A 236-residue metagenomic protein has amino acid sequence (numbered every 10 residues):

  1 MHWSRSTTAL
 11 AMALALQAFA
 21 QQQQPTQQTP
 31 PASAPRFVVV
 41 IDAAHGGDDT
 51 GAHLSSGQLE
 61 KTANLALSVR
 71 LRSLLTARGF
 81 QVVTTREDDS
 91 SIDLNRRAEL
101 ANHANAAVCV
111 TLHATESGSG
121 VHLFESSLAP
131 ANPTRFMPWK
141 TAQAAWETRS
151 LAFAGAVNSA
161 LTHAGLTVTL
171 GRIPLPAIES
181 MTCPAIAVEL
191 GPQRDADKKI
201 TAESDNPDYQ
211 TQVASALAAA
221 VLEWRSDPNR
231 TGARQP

Functional and structural regions predicted by a protein language model:
M1-H2: N-terminal secretory signal peptides that target proteins for export/translocation
S6, G46, A52-H53, E99 (+1 more regions): A generic signature of intrinsically disordered, low-complexity regions enriched in glycine/proline and charged/polar
T7-Q17: Bacterial N-terminal signal peptides
L10-M12, V39, G171: Residue-level marker of intrinsically disordered, low-complexity segments enriched for small/polar residues
A18-Q22: Boundary at the C-terminal end of the N-terminal hydrophobic targeting segment
Q24-P31, R36, T62-P236: Active-site-proximal helix/loop segments of hydrolytic enzymes
F37-G57: Short glycine-rich His-centered loop
